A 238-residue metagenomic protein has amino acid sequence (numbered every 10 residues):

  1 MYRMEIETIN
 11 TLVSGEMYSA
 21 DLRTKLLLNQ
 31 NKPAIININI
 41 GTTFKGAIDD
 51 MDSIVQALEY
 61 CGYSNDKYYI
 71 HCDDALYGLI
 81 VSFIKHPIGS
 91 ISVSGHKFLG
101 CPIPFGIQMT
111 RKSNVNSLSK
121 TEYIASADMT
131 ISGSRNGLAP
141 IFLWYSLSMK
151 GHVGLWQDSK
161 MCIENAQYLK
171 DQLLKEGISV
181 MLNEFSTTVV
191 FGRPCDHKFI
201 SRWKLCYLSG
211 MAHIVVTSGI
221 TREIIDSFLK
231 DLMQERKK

Functional and structural regions predicted by a protein language model:
M1-K120, L138: Conserved PLP-enzyme active-site core in the AAT-like
N10, S14-M17, G46, I131 (+5 more regions): Catalytic cores of large soluble enzymes that bind and process phosphate-bearing ligands
A34, F185-T187, G210-H213: Short amphipathic alpha-helical segments
I40, D49, V55, N183-E184 (+2 more regions): Long, low-complexity, charge-dense
T42, F83-F185: Active-site C-terminal subdomain of aminotransferase-like
A57-C61, Y168, Q172-E176, K198-W203 (+1 more regions): Generic non-transmembrane alpha-helical segments
C61, S90, L208-K238: PLP-dependent enzyme catalytic core of the Aspartate aminotransferase-like
Q167, G177-R202, S218-G219: Conserved PLP-binding catalytic core of the aspartate aminotransferase-like
